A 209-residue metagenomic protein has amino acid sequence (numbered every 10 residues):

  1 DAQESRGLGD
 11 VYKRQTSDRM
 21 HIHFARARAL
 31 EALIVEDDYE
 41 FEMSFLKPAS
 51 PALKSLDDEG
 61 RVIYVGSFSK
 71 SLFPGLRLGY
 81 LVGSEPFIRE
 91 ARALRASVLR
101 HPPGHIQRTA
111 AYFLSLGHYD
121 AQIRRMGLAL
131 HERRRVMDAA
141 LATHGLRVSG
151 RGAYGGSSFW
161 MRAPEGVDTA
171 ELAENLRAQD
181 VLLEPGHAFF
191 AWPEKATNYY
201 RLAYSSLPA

Functional and structural regions predicted by a protein language model:
D1-Y12: Single conserved hydrophobic/aromatic residue that forms the stacking wall/gate of nucleotide- or nucleobase-binding
R14-L30, E40-S71: Active-site pre-lysine segment of PLP-dependent enzymes
S55-E90, P102-H105: Active-site PLP attachment segment
G83, W160-G166, L183-A209: Conserved PLP-binding active-site segment of the aspartate aminotransferase-like
E85-E90, Y119-D120, G166: Short helix-loop capping/hinge motifs at secondary-structure junctions, enriched in acidic/polar residues
R92-V98, L116-D138: Structural signature of PLP-dependent enzymes
A111, L128-D138, V148-R162, N175: Conserved glycine-rich beta-strand-loop-beta hairpin in the small C-terminal domain of fold type I
